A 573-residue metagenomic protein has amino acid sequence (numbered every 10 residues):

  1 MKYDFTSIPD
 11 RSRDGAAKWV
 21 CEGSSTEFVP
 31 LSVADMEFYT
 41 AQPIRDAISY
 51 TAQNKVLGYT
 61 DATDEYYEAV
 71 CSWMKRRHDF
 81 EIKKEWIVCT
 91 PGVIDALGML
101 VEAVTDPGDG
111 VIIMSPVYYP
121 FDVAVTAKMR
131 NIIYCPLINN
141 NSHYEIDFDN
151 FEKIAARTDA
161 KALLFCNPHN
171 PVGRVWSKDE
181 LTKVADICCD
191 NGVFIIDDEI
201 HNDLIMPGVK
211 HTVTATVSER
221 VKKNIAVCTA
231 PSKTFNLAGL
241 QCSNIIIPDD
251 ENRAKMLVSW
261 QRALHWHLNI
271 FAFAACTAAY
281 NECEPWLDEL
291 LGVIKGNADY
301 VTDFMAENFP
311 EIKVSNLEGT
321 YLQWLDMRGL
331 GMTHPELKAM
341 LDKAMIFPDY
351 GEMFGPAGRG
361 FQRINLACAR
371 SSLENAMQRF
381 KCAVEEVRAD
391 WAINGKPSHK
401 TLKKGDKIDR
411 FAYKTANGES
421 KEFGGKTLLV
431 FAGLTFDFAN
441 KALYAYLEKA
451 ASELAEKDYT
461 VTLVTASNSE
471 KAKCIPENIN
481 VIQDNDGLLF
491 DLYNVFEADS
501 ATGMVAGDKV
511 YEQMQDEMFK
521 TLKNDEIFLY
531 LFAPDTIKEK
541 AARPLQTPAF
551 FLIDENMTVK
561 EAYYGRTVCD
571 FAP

Functional and structural regions predicted by a protein language model:
K2-G92, M99, E386-D390: N-terminal small-domain helix-loop-helix segment of the aminotransferase-like
A47, E219-K295: Conserved core segment of the aminotransferase class I/II
A103-V125, E152: Conserved PLP-anchoring active-site segment centered on the Schiff-base-forming lysine
K128, T158, D190-N191, V221 (+2 more regions): Helix C-cap/helix->beta junction micro-motif
L137-V209: Active-site phosphate-binding strand-loop segment of PLP-dependent enzymes
T277, V293-T302, V314-M327: Conserved glycine-rich beta-strand-loop-beta hairpin in the small C-terminal domain of fold type I
D342-P348, F354-G395: PLP-dependent enzyme catalytic core of the Aspartate aminotransferase-like
G395-P573: Chalcogenol-based redox active-site neighborhoods
